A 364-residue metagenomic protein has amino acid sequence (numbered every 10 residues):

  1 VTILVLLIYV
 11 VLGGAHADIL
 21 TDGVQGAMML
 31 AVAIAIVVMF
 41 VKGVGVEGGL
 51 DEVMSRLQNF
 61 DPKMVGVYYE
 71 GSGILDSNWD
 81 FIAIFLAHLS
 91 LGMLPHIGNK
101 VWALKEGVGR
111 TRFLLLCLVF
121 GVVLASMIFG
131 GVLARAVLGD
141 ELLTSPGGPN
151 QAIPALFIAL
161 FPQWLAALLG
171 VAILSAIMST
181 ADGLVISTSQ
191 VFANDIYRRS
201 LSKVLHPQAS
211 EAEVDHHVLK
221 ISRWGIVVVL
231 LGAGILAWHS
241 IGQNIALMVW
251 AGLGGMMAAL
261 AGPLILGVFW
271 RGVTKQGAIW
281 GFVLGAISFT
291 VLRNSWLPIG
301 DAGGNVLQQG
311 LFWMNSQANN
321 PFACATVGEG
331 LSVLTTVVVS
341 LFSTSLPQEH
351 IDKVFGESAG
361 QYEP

Functional and structural regions predicted by a protein language model:
V1-P364: Membrane-embedded helix-loop-helix hairpins and adjacent transmembrane boundary segments in multi-pass transporters
